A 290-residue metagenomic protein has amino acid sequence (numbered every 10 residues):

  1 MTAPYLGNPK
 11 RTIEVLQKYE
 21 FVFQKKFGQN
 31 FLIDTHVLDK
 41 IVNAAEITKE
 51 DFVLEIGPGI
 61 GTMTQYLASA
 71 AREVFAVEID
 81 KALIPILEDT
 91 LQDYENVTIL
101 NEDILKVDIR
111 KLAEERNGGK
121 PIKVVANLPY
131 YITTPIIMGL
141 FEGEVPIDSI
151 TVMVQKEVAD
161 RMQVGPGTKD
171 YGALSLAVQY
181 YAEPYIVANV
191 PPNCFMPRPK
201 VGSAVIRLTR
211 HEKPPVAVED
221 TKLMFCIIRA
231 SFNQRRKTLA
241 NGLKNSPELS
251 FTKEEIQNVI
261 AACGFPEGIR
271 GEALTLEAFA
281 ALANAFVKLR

Functional and structural regions predicted by a protein language model:
M1-A230, A261, E272, A281-K288: Catalytic cores of RNA-modifying enzymes
R210, R229-R290: C-terminal lobe and adjacent flexible extensions of AdoMet/dcAdoMet transferase-like proteins
